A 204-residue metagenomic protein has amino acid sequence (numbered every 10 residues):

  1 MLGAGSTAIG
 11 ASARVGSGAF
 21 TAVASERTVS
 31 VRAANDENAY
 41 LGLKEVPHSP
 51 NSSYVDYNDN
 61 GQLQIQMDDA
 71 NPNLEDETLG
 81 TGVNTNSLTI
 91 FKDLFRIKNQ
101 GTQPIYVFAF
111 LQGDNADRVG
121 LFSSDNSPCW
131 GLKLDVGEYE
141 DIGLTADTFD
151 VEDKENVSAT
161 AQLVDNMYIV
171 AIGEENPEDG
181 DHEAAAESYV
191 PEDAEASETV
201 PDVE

Functional and structural regions predicted by a protein language model:
G3-Y57: Short, polar/proline-rich extracytoplasmic segments that appear immediately after membrane translocation
A19, D93-I97, D165-I169: Buried hydrophobic-core signal for structured, non-transmembrane domains
E26-T28, I90-L94, Y139-D141: Intrinsic-disorder/low-complexity, polar/charged segments enriched in Ser/Thr/Lys/Arg/Asp/Glu/Gln
A34-R96: Beta-sheet-dominated interaction scaffolds and their linkers
G82, C129-L134: Beta-strand-rich interaction surfaces with strong enrichment in secreted/lumenal proteins
Q100-Q103, D135-E204: C-terminal, structured domain-capping segment
T102-D117: Short acidic, flexible loop segments centered on an aromatic residue
G113-S127: Short, solvent-exposed loop/linker segments at beta-strand-coil boundaries, enriched for Pro/Gly and Ser/Thr
